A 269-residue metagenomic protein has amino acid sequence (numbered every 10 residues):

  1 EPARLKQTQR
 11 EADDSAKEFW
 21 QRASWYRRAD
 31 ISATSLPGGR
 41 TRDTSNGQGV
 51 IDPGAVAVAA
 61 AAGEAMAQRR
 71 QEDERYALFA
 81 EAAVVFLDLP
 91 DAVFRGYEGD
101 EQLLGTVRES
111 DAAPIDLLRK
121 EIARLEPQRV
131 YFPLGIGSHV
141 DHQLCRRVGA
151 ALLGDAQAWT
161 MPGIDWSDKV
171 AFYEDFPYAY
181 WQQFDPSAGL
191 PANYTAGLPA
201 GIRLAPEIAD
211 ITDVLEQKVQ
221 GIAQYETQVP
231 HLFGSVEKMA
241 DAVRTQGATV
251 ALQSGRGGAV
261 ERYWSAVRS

Functional and structural regions predicted by a protein language model:
E1: Short beta-strand segments
R4-S269: Metal-dependent de-N-acetylase/amidase catalytic core
